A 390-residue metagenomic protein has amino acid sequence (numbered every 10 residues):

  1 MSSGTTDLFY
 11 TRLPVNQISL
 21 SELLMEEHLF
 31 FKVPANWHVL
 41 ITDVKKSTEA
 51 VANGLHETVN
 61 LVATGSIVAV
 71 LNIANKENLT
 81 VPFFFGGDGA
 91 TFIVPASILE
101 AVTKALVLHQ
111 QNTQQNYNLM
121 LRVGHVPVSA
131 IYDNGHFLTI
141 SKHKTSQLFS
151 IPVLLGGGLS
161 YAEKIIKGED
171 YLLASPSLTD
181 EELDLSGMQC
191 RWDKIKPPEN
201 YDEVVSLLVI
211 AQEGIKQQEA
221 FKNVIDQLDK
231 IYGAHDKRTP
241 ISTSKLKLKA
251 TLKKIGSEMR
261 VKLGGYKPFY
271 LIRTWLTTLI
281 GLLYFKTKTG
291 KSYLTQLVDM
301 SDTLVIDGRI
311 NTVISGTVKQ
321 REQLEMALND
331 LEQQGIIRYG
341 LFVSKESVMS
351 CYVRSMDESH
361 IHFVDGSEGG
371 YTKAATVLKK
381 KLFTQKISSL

Functional and structural regions predicted by a protein language model:
M1-L390: Regulatory and interdomain segments flanking nucleotide-handling catalytic cores in signaling/defense enzymes
